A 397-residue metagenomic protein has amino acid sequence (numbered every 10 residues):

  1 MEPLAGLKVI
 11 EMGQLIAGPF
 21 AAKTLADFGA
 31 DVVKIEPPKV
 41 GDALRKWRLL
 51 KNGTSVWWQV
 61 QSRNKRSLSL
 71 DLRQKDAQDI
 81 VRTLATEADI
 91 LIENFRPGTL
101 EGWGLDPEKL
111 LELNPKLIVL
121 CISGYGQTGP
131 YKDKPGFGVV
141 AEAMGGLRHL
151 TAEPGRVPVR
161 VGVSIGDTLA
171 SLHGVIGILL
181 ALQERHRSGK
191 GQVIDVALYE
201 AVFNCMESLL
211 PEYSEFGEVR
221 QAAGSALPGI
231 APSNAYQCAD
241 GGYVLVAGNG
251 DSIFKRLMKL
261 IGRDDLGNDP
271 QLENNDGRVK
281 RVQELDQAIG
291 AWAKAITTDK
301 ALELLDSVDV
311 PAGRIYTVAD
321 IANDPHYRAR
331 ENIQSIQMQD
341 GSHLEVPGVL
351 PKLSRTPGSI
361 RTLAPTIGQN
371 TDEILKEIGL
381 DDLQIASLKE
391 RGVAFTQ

Functional and structural regions predicted by a protein language model:
M1-R187, T366, D372-Q397: N-terminal helix-loop segment corresponding to the beta1-alpha1 unit of nucleotide/adenylate-binding folds
K39, Y125-G126, L198-F203, D240-G242 (+2 more regions): Glycine-rich beta-alpha junction loops
W58, A223-P228, N234-A235, G341-L344 (+1 more regions): Short Gly/Pro-enriched turn/cap motifs at secondary-structure boundaries
Q127, G155-S164, H186-V202, Q221-P228 (+1 more regions): Conserved Rossmann-fold dehydrogenase catalytic segment
A152, S171-G191, N204-E215, M258-D264: Oxidoreductase and adenylate-handling cofactor-binding alpha/beta cores
P232-V308, A312: Aromatic-enriched alpha-helical interface/lid elements that frame and gate functional surfaces
S307-R361: A glycine-rich dinucleotide-binding beta-alpha-beta segment and adjacent secondary-structure elements that constitute
G341-S387: Flexible, small-/acidic-enriched active-site or ligand-binding loops
